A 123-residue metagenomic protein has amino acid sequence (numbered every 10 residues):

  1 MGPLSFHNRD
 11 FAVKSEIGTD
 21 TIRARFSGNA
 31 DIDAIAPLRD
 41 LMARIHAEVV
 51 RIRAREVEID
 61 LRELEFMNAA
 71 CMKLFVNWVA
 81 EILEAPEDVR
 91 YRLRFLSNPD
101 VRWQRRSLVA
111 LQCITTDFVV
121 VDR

Functional and structural regions predicted by a protein language model:
M1-A43: STAS-typified acidic loop motif
F26-V119: Amphipathic alpha-helical interaction surfaces in cytosolic regulatory modules
